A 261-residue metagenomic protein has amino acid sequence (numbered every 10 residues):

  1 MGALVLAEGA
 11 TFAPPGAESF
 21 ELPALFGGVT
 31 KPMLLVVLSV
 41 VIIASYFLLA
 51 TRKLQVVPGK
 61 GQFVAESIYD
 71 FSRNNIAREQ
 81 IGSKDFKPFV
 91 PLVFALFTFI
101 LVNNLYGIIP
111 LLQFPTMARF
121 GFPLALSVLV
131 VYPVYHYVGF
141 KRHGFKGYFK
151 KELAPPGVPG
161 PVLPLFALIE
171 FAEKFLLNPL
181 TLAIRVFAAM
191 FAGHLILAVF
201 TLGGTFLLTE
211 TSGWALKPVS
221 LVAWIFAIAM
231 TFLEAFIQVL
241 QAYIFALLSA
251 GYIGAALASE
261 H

Functional and structural regions predicted by a protein language model:
G2-H261: Selective transmembrane helix interface/packing segments
